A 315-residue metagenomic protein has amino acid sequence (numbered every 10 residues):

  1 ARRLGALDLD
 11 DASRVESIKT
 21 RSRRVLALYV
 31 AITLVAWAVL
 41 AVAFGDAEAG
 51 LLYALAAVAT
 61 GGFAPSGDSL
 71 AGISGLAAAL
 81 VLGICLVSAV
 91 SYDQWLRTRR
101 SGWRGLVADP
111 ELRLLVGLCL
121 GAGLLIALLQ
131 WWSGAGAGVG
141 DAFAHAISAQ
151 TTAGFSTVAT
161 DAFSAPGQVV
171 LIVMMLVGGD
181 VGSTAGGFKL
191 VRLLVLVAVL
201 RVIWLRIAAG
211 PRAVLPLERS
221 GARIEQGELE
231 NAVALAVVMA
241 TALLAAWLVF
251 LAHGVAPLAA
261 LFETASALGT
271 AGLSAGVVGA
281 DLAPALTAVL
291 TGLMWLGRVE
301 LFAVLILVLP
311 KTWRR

Functional and structural regions predicted by a protein language model:
A1-R315: Membrane-proximal intracellular helices of multi-pass ion channels
